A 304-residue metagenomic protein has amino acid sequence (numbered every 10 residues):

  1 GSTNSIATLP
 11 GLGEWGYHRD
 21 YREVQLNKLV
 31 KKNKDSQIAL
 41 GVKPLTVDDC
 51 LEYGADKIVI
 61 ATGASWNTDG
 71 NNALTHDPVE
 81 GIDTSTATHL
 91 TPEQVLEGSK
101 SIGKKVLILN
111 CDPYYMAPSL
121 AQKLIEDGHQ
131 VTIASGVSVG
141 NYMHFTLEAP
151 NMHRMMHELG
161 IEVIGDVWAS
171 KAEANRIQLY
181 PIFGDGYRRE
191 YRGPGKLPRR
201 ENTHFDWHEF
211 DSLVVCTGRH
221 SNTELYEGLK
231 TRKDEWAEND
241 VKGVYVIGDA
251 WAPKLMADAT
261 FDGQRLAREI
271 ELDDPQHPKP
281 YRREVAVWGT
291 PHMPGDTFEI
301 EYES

Functional and structural regions predicted by a protein language model:
S2-D56, H144-S170, N175-R176, W207: N-terminal Rossmann-like dinucleotide/flavin-binding domain of flavoprotein oxidoreductases that bind FAD/FMN
A39-L51, I58-H144, G186-S212, C216-E303: Rossmann-like dinucleotide/flavin-binding elements
A169, I182-G184: Short polar/acidic secondary-structure junctions
I177-P181: SH3/SH3-like beta-barrel fold
